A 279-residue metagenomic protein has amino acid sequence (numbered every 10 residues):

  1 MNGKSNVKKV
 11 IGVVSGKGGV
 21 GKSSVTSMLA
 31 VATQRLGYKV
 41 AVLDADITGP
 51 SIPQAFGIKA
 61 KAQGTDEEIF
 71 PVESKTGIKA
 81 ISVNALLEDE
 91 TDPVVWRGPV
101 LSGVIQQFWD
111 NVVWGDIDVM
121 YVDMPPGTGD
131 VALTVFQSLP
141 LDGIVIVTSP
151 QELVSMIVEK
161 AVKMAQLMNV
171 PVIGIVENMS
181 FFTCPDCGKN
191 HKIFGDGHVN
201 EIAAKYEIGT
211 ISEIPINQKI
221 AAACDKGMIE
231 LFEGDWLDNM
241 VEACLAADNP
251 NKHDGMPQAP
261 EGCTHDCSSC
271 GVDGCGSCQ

Functional and structural regions predicted by a protein language model:
M1, V162-Q279: C-terminal lobe/tail of nucleotide-utilizing enzymes
M1-V10: Acidic-aromatic/histidine active-site loop/patch
V7, G18, D44, I52 (+7 more regions): Residue-level signature of catalytic and energy-coupling elements of molecular machines, predominantly ATP/GTP-dependent
K9-D46, V162: Walker A/P-loop phosphate-binding motif and the immediately C-terminal alpha-helix
K22-M28, P50-P53, M124-A132, V154-I157: Short glycine/serine/threonine-rich phosphate/pyrophosphate-binding segments that cradle anionic phosphate groups
K39-E90, V95, S102: Phosphate-binding loop that captures ATP/GTP phosphates
L87-V135: Phosphate-binding/switch loop-helix module in NTP-utilizing enzymes
G115-V122, T128, P140-A161: Conserved Switch II/interswitch segment of TRAFAC-class P-loop GTPases
